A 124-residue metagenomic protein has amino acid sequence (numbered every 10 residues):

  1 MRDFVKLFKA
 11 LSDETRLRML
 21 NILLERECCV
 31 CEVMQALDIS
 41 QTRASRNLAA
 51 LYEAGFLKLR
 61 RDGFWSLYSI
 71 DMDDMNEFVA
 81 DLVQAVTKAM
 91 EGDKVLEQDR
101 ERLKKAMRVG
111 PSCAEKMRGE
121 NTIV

Functional and structural regions predicted by a protein language model:
M1-R2, V124: Short, Lys/Arg-enriched, disordered terminal segments
R2-R43, W65-D74: N-terminal helix-turn-helix DNA-binding core of bacterial DNA-binding proteins
Q35, Y52-E53: Alpha-helical residues within the helix-turn-helix
N47: Residues within the DNA-recognition helix of helix-turn-helix
E53-D62, S69-D71: Beta-hairpin "wing" of winged helix-turn-helix
A54, F64-S66, V79-A85: Short, structured secondary-structure boundary patches
D73-V124: C-terminal regulatory/oligomerization modules of transcriptional regulators
